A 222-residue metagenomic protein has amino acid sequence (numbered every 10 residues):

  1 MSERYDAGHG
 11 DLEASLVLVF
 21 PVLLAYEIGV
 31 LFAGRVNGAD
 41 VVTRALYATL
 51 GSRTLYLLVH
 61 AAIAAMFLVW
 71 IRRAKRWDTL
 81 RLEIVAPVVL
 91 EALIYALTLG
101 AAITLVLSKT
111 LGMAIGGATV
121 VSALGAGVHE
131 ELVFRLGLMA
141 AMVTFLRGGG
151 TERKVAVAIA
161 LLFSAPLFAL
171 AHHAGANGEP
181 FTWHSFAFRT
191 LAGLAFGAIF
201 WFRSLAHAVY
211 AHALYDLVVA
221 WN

Functional and structural regions predicted by a protein language model:
S2-L18, V155-A156: N-terminal membrane topogenic signal
S2-Y5, F32-L50, L58-V88: Membrane-helix interface linkers and caps
L12-E27, E91-A96, A160-L167: Alpha-helical transmembrane segments
S15-G38, I103-T104, S108: Alpha-helical transmembrane segments of multi-pass membrane proteins
F20, V59-F67, L93-I103: Hydrophobic alpha-helical transmembrane segments of multi-pass integral membrane proteins
T43-A48, R73-H129, V143-T151: Juxtamembrane helix-loop-helix connectors linking adjacent transmembrane helices in multi-pass membrane enzymes
A48-I63, A126-G127, H184-F188: Alpha-helical transmembrane segments of polytopic membrane proteins
G116-N222: Transmembrane helix-loop-helix hairpins at the membrane interface of multi-pass integral membrane proteins
